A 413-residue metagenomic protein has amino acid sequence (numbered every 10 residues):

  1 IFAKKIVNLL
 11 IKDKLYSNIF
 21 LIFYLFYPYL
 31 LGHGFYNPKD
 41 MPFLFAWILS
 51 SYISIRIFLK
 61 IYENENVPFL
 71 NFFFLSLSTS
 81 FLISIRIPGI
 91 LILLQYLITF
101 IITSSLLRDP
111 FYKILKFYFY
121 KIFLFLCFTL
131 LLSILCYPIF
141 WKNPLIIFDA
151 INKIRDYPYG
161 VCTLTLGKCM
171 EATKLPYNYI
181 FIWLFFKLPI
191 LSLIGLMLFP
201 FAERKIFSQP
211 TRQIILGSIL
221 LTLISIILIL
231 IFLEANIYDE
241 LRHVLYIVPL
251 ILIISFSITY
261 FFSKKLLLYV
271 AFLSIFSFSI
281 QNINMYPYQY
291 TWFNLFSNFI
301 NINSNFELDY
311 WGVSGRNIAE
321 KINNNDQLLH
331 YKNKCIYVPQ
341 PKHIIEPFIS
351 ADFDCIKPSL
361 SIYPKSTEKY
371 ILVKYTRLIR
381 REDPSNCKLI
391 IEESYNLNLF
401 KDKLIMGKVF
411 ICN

Functional and structural regions predicted by a protein language model:
I1, I22-M41, S84, I231-E234: Aromatic- and kink-enriched transmembrane "portal" helix at the membrane-lumen/periplasm boundary that abuts
I1-I11, L49-I53, R204-K205: Transmembrane-helix motifs of polytopic, lipid-linked glycan transferases
A3-F26, F45, E63-L70, K265-A271: Transmembrane-helix signature of polytopic, membrane-embedded enzymes that assemble or transfer cell-envelope glycans
S17-L25, Y52, T79, I83: Short helix- or helix-capping micro-motifs that position conserved polar/aromatic residues at function-defining sites
H33, D40-A46, L82-I85, L91 (+2 more regions): Hydrophobic/aromatic-rich transmembrane helices and adjacent perimembrane loops
S50-N71, L106: Membrane-interface transmembrane helices that cradle and orient dolichyl/undecaprenyl
F81, L93, L97-I219, S225-I226 (+4 more regions): Transmembrane-lumen/periplasm boundary regions of multi-pass, lipid-linked membrane glycan transferases
P138-W141, I147-A150, I154, A235-I237 (+1 more regions): Catalytic lumenal/periplasmic loop and adjoining terminal transmembrane helix of membrane glycan-assembly enzymes
